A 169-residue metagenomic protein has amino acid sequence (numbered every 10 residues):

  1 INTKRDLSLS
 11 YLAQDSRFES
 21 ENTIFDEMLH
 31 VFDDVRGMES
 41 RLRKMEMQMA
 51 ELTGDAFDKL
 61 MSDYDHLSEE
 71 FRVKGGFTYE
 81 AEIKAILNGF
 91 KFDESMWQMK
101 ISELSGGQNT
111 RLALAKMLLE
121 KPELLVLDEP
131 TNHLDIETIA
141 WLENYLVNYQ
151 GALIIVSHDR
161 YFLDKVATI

Functional and structural regions predicted by a protein language model:
I1-I169: ABC ATP-binding cassette signature C-motif
